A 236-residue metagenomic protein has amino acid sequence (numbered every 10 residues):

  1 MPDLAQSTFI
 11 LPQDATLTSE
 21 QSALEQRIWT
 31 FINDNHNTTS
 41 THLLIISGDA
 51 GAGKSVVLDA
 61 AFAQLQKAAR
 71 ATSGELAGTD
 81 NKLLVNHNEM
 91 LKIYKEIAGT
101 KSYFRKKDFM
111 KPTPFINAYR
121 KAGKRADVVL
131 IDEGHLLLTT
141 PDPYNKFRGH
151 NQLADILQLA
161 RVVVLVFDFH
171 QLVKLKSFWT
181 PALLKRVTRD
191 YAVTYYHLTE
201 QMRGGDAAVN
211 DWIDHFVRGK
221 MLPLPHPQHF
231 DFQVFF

Functional and structural regions predicted by a protein language model:
L11-S19, E25, W29-H36, I45-A52 (+3 more regions): Conserved helicase motor core of SF1/SF2 NTP-dependent helicases
T41: Short coil/loop residues immediately preceding or within conserved phosphate-binding loops of NTP-utilizing enzyme
N88-F109: Conserved helix-turn-beta segment of the N-terminal RecA-like "Helicase ATP-binding" lobe in SF1/SF2 helicases
M110-A122: Conserved alpha-helical scaffold flanking the Walker A/P-loop in AAA+ ATPase domains
